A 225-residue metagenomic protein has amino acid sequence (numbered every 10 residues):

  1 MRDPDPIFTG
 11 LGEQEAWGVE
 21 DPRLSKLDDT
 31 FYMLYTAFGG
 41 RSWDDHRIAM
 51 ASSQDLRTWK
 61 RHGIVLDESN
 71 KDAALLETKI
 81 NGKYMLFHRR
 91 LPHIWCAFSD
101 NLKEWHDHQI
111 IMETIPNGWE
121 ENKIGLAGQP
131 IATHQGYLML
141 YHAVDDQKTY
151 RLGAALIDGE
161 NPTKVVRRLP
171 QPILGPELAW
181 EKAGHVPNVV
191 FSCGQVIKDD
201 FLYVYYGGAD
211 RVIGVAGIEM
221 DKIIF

Functional and structural regions predicted by a protein language model:
M1-W17, S25-N122, I131-N188, D199-L202 (+1 more regions): Beta-rich carbohydrate-recognition and catalytic domains
